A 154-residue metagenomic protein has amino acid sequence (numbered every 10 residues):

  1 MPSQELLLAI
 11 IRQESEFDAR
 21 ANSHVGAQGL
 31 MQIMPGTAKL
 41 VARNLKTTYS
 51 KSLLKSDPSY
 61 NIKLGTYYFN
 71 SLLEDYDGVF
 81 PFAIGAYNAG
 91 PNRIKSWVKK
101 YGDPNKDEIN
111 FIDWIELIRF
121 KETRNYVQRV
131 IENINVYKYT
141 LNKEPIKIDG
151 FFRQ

Functional and structural regions predicted by a protein language model:
M1-Q154: Catalytic glycan-binding domains that act on GlcNAc-containing polysaccharides
